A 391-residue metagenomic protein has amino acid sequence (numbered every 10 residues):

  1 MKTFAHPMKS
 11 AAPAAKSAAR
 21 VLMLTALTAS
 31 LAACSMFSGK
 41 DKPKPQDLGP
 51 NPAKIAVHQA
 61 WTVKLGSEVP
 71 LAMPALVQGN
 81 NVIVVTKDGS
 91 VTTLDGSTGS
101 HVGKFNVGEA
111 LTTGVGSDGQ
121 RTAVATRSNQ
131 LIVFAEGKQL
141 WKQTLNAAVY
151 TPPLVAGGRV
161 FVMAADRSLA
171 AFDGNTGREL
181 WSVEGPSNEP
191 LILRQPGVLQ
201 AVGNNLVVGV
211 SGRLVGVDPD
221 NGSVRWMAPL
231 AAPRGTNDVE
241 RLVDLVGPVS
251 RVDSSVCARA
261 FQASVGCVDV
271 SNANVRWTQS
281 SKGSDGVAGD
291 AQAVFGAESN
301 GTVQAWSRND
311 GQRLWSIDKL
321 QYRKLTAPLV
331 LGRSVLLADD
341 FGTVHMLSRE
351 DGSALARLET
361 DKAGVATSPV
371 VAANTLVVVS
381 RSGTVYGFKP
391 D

Functional and structural regions predicted by a protein language model:
T3-M23: Bacterial N-terminal signal peptides that target proteins for export
S30-A33: C-terminal motif of bacterial Sec signal peptides marking the signal peptidase cleavage site
G39-P45, K54-L76, H101-G119, L140-A156 (+5 more regions): Extracytoplasmic beta-rich repeat domains
T86, T126-R127, A164-A165, G209-S211 (+4 more regions): Structural signature of WD-repeat beta-propellers
D95-T98, A135-K138, D173-T176, P219-G222 (+4 more regions): Short loop/turn segments that connect beta-strands within beta-propeller blades
G296-A305, Q312-M346: Loop/turn-rich, solvent-exposed surfaces of beta-rich toroidal or solenoidal domains
